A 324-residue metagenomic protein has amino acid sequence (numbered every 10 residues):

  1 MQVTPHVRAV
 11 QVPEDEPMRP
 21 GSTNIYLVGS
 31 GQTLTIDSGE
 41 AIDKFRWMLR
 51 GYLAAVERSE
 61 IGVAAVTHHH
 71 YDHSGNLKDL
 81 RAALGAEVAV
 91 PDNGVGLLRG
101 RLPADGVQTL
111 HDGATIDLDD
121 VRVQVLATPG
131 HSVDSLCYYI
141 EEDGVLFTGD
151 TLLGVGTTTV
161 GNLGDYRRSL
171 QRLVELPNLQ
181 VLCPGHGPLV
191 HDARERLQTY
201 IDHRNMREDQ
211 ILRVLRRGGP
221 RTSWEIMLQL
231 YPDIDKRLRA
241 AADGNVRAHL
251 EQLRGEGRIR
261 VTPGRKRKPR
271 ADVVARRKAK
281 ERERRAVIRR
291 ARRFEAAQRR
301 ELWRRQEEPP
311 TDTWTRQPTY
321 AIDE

Functional and structural regions predicted by a protein language model:
M1, I61-A64, G75, L80-P91 (+9 more regions): A structural signal for the main folded, soluble domain(s) of proteins
M1-V56, L136-G154: Conserved beta-strand hairpin/beta-sheet module of binuclear metal-dependent hydrolase folds, prominently
H6, L49, H186, I211 (+1 more regions): Residue-level signal for inorganic ion chemistry
A9-Q11, L27-G29, D117, Q124 (+3 more regions): Short, well-ordered beta-strand micro-motif
G21, E40-R122: Active-site HxH/HxHxD metal-binding segment of metal-dependent hydrolases
T33-T35, E40-D43, R122-V214: Metallo-beta-lactamase
T67-H73, H131, H186, H249: Histidine-centered divalent metal-coordination motifs
V214-E324: C-terminal regulatory/interaction regions
